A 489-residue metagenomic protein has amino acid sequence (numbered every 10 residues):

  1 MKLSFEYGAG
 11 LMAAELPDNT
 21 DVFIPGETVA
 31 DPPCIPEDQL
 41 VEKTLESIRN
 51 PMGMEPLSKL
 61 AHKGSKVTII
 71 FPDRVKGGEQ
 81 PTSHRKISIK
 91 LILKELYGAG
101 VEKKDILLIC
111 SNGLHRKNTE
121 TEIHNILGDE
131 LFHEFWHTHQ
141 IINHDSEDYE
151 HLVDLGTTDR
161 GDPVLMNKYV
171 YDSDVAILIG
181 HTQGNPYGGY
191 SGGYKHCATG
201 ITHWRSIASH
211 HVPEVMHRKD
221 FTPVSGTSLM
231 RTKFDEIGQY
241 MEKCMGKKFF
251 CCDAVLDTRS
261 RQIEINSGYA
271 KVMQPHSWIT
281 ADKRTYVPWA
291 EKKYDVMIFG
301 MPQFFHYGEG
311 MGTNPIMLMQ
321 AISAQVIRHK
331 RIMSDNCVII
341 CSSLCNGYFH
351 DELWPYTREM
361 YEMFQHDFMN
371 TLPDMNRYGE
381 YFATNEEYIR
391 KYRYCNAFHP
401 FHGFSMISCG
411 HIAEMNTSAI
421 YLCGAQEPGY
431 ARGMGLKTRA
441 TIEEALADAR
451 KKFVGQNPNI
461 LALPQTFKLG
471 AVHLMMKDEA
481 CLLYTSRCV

Functional and structural regions predicted by a protein language model:
M1-A30, I407-L483: Extended hydrophobic packing segments that form well-structured cores
M1-E46, D253, T258-Q262, V287-F299 (+1 more regions): Domain-start "cap" segments at the beginnings of catalytic or binding domains
M52-G53, K271-P288, A321-K330, N396-E414 (+1 more regions): A short, acidic, amphipathic alpha-helical segment used as a generic capping/interface helix at domain edges
M54-R116, M319-I332, C337-V338, N346-F349 (+1 more regions): N-terminal active-site beta-alpha-beta segment that forms phosphate/nucleotide-binding and substrate-recognition loops
R85-D162: Well-ordered mid-protein domain cores that form the structural environment of catalytic cofactors
F132-K293, G300, Q320-M333: Conserved, well-structured core segments that form the ligand-binding/active-site neighborhood of functional domains
I316-T417: C-terminal catalytic subdomain
Y484-V489: Conserved small/polar residues in nucleotide/adenosyl-binding loops
